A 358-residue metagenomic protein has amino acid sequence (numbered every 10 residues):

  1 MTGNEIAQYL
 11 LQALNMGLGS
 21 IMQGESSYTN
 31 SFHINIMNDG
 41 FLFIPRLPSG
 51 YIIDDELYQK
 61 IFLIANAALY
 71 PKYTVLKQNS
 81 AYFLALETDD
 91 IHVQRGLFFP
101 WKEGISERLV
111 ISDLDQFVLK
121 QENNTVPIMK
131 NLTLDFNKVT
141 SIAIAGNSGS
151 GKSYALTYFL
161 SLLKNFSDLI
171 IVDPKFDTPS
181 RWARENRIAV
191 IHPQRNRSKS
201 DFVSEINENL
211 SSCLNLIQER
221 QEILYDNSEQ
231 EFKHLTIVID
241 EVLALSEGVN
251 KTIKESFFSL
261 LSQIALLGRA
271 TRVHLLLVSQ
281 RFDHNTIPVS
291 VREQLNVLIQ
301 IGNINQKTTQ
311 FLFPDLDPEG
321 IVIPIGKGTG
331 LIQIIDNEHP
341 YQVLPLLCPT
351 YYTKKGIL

Functional and structural regions predicted by a protein language model:
M1-M16, G24-P45, Q294-I299, T329-L358: Conserved P-loop NTPase motor module
I6, I53-I61, A65, G151 (+3 more regions): Short amphipathic alpha-helical segments
G19-H33, P71-D89, E222: Short glycine-rich, low-complexity/disordered patches
L42-R46, F98-E222, L243-N303, L347 (+1 more regions): P-loop NTPase catalytic phosphate-binding loop
S49-L109: Interdomain "pre-motor" coupling segment immediately N-terminal to P-loop NTPase/helicase cores
K60-L63, S279-G356: Conserved ATP-driven motor cores of ASCE-family P-loop NTPases powering translocation/secretion/packaging/pilus
A143, H234-I239: Structural motif
Q221-T236: Short helix/loop segment immediately N-terminal to the Walker
